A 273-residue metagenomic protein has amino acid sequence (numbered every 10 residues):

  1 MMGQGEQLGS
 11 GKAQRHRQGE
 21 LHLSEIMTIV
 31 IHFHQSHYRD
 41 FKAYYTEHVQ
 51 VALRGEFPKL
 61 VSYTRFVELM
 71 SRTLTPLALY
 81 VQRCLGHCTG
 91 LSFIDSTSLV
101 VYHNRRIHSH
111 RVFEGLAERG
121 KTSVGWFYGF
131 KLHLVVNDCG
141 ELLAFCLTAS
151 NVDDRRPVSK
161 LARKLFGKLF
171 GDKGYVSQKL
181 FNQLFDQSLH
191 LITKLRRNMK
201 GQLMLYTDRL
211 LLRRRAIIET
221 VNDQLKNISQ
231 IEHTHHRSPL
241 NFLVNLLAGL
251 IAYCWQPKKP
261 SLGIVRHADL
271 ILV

Functional and structural regions predicted by a protein language model:
M1-V273: Short alpha-helical elements
